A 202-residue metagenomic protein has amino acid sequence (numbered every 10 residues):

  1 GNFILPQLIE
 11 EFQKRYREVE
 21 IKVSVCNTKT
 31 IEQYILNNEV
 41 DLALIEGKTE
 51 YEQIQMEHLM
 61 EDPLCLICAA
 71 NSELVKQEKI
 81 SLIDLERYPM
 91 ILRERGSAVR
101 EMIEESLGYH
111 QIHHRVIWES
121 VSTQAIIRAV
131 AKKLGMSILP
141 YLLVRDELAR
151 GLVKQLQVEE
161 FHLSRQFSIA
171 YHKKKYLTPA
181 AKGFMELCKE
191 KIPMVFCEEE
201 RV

Functional and structural regions predicted by a protein language model:
G1-E52, S120: Central regulatory/effector-binding core of bacterial HTH transcription factors
N27-E32, L36-V40, I45-E46, E101-Q155: Hydrophobic hinge/microswitch elements
L42-G47, A69, R93-E94: Short beta-strand elements of ligand-binding domains
Y51-H58, D62-P63, Q77-E78, D84 (+1 more regions): Beta-alpha-beta core module
L64, I80-V99, I192: Short loop->beta-strand "edge-of-pocket" segments that line small-molecule binding or catalytic clefts across diverse
N71-S81, K174-P179: Short helix-loop capping/hinge motifs at secondary-structure junctions, enriched in acidic/polar residues
G96-S106, H110-I112, E186-V202: Ligand-binding clefts/hinges and TM-proximal coupling segments of bilobed small-molecule sensing domains
L156-C197: A late-sequence structural motif
